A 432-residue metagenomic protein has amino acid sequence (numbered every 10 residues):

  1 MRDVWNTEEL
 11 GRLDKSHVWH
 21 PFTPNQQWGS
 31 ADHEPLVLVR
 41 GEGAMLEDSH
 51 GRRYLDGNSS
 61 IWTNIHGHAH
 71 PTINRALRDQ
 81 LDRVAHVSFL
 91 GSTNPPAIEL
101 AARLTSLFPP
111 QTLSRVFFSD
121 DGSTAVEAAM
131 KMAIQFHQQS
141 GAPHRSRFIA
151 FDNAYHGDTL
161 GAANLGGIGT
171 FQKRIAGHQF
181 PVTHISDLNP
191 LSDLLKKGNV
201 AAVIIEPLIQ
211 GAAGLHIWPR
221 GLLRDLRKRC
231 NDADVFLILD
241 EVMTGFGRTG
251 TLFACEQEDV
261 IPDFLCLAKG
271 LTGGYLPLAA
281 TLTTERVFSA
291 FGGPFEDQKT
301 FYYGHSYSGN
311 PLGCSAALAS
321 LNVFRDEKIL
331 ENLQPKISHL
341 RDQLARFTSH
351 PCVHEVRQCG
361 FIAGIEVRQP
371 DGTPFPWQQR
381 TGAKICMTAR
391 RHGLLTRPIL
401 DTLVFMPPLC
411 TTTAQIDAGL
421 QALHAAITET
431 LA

Functional and structural regions predicted by a protein language model:
M1-A432: Conserved N-terminal phosphate-binding loop of PLP-dependent enzymes in the Aspartate aminotransferase
